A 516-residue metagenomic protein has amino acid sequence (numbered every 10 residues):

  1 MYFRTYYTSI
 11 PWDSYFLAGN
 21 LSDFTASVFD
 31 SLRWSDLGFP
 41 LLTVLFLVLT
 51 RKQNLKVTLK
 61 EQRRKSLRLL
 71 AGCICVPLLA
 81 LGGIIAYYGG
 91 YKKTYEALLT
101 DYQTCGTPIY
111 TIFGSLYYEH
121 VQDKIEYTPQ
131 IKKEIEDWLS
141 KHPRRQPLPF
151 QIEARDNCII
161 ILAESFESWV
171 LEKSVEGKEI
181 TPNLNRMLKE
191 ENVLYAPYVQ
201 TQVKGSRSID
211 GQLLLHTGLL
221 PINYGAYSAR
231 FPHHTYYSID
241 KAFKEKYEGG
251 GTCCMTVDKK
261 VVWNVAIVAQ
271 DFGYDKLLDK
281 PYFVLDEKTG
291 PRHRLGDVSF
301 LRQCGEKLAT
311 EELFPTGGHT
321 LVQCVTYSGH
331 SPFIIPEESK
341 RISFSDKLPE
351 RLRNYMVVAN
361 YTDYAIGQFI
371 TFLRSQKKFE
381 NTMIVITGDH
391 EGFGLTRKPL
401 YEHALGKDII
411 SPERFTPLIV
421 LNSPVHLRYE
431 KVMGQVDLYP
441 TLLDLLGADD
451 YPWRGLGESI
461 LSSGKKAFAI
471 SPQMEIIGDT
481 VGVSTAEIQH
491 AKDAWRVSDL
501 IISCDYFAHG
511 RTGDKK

Functional and structural regions predicted by a protein language model:
M1-S115: Transmembrane and membrane-interface helices of multi-pass, inner-membrane envelope-modifying transferases
Y2-D13, D30-R33, Q122-I131, S208 (+4 more regions): A diffuse structural propensity rather than consistent per-protein peaks
F3, T8-P11, G19-T25, T100 (+6 more regions): Short, well-ordered helical secondary-structure segments
G82-I161: Membrane-interface segments at or immediately adjacent to transmembrane helices that form the boundary between
K133-K516: Solvent-exposed soluble domains appended to multi-pass membrane proteins
